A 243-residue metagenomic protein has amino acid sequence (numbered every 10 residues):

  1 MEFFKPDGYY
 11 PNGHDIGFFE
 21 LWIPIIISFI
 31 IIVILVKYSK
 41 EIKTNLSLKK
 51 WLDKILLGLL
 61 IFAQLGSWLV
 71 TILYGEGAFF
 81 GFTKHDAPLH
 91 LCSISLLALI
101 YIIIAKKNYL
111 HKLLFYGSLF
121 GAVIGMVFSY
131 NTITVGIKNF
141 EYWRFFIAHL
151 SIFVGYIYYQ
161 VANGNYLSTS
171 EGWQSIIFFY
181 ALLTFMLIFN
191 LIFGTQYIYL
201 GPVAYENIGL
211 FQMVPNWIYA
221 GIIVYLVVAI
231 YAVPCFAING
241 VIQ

Functional and structural regions predicted by a protein language model:
Y9-I27, Q174-A181, L191-A232: Membrane-interface transmembrane-helix boundary segments in multi-pass integral membrane proteins
L21-S39, G58-W68, L183-L187, Y225-A237: Hydrophobic core of alpha-helical transmembrane segments in multi-pass integral membrane proteins
I31-K37, A98-L99, S151-S170: Alpha-helical transmembrane segments in multipass membrane proteins, preferentially the mid-helix core
S39, S67-G77, V127-G136: Juxtamembrane "helix-exit" motif on the non-cytosolic side of transmembrane helices
S39-D53, I104-K112, A162-W173: Membrane-interface helix-boundary motifs at transmembrane edges
S47-I103: A glycine-rich, hydrophobic loop/mini-helix early in the fold
L60-L69, S118-Y130, F179-N190: Aromatic-anchored segments of alpha-helical transmembrane domains
A98, I102-Y158: Membrane-proximal helix-loop-helix units in multi-pass membrane proteins
